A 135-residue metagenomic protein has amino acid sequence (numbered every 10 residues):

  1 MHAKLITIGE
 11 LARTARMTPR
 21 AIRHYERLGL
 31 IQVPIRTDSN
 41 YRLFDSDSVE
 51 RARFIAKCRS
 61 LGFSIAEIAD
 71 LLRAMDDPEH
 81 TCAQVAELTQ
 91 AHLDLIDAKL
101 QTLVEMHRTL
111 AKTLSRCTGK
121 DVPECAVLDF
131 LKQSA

Functional and structural regions predicted by a protein language model:
M1-H2, E79-A135: C-terminal regulatory/oligomerization modules of transcriptional regulators
M1-R73: Basic helix-turn-helix/winged-helix DNA-binding cores and closely related short helical interaction motifs
